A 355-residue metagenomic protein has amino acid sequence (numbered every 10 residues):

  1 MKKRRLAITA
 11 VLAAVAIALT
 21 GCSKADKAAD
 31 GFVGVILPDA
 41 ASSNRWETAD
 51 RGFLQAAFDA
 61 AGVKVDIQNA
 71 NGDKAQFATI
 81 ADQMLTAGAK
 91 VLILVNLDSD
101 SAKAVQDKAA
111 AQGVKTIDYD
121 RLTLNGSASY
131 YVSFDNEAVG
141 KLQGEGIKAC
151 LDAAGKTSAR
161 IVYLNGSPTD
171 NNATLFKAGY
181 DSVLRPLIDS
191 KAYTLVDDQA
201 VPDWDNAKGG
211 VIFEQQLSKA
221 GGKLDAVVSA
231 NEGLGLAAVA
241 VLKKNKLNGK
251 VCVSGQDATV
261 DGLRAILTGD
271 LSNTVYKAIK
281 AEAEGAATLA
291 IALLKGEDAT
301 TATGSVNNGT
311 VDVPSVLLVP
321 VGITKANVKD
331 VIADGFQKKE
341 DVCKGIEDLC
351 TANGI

Functional and structural regions predicted by a protein language model:
K2-R5, I17, C22-I355: A residue-level marker of the well-folded mature domains of exported/periplasmic proteins
A10-A18: Hydrophobic helical h-region of N-terminal Sec-dependent signal peptides in bacterial secretory/periplasmic proteins
